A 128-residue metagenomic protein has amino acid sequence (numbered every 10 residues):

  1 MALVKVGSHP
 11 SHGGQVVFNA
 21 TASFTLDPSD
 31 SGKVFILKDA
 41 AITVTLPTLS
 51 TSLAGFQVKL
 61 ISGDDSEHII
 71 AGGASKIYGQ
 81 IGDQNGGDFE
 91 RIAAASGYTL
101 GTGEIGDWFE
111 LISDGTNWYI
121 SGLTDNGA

Functional and structural regions predicted by a protein language model:
M1-D88, D114-A128: Exposed extracellular interaction/assembly regions and N-terminal maturation sites
E90-T99: A conserved acidic, glycine/proline-rich C-terminal tail/linker
G101-G103: Short proline/glycine- and polar residue-rich coil/turn motifs
I105-S113: Extracellular disulfide-bonded cysteine-rich modules/repeats
